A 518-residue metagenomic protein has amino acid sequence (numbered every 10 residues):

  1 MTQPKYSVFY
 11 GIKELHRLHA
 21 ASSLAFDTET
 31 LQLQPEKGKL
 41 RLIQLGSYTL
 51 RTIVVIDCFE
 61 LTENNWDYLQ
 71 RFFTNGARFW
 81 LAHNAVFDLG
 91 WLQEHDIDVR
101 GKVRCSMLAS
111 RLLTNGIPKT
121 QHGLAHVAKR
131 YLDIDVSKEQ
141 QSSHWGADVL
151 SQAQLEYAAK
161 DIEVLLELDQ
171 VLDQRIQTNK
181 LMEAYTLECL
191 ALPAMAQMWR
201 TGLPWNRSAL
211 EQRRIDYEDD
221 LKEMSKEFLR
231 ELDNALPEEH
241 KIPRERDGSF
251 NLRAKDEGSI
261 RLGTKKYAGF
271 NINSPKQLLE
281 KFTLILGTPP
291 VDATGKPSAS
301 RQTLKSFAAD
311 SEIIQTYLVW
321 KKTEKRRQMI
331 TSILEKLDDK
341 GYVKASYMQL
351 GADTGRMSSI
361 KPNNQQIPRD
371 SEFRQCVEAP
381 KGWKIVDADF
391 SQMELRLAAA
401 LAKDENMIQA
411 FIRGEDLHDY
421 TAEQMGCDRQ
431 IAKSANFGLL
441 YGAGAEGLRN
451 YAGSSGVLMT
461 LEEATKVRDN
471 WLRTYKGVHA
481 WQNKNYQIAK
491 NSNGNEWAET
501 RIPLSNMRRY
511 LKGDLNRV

Functional and structural regions predicted by a protein language model:
M1-S22, T28: DnaQ-like (DEDDh/DEDDy) 3′-5′ exonuclease domain used for proofreading and 3′-end trimming on nucleic acids
T2-K5, I162, L166-R369, G382-K384 (+4 more regions): Conserved "right-hand" nucleotidyltransferase catalytic core of DNA-directed polymerases
A21-I162, L166, R175-T178, K265-F270 (+1 more regions): Catalytic nucleotidyl-transfer cores of nucleotide-processing enzymes
Q34-P35, D67, W497, I502-L504: An N-terminal domain-cap segment
Y157, E183-L190, Y217-D220, G269-N271 (+8 more regions): Secondary-structure capping and boundary motifs in well-ordered enzyme cores
L192-A196, R396, Y420-E423, K433-L440 (+1 more regions): Contiguous, well-ordered alpha-helical segments that form the cores/surfaces of helical PPI scaffolds
A422, R508-R509: Buried hydrophobic packing residues in well-ordered domains
